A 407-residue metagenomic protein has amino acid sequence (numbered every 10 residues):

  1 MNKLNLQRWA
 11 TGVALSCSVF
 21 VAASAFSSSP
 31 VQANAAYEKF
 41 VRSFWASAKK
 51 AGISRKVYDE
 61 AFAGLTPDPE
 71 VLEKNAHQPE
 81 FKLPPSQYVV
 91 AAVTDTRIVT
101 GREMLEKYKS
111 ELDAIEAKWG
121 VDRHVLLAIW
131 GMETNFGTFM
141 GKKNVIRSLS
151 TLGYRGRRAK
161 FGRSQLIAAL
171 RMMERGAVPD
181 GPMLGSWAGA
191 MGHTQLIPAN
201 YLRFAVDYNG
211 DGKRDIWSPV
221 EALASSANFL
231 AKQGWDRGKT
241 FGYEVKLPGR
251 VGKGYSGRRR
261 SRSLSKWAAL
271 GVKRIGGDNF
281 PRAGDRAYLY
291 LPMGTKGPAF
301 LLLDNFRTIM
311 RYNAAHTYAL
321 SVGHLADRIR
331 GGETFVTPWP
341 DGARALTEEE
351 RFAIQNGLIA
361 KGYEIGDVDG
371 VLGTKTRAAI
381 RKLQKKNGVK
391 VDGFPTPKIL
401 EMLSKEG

Functional and structural regions predicted by a protein language model:
N2-C17: Bacterial N-terminal signal peptides that target proteins for export
T11, D285-F300, E348-N356: Short glycine/proline-rich, acidic loop/turn segments that cap or connect secondary-structure elements
S18-P30: C-terminal segment of classical bacterial N-terminal signal peptides
S28-A33, T334-V336: Proline-rich, low-complexity linker regions of envelope-associated factors in Gram-negative bacteria
A35-A63: Mature N-terminal segment immediately following signal peptide/propeptide cleavage in secreted/periplasmic
F40-S47, E111, S148, I354 (+1 more regions): A general alpha-helix detector
I53-G284, G297-L302, F306-A326, G331-E348 (+2 more regions): Catalytic glycan-binding domains that act on GlcNAc-containing polysaccharides
L346-R351, I359-L403: Short acidic, glycine/serine/threonine-rich helix-capping segments at coil-helix boundaries
